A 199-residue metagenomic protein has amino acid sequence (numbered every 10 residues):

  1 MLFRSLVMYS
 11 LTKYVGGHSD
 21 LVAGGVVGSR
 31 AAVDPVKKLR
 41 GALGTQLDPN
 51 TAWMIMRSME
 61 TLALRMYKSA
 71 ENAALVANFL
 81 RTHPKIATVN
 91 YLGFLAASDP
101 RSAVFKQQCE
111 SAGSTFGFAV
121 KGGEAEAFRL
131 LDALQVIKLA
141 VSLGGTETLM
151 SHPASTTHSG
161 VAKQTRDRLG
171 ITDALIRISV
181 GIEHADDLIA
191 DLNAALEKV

Functional and structural regions predicted by a protein language model:
M1-L2: Short, small-residue-biased leader/transition segments that mark boundaries at the very start of proteins
L6-T115, A119-L149: Active-site C-terminal subdomain of aminotransferase-like
R65, T148-V199: PLP-dependent enzyme catalytic core of the Aspartate aminotransferase-like
